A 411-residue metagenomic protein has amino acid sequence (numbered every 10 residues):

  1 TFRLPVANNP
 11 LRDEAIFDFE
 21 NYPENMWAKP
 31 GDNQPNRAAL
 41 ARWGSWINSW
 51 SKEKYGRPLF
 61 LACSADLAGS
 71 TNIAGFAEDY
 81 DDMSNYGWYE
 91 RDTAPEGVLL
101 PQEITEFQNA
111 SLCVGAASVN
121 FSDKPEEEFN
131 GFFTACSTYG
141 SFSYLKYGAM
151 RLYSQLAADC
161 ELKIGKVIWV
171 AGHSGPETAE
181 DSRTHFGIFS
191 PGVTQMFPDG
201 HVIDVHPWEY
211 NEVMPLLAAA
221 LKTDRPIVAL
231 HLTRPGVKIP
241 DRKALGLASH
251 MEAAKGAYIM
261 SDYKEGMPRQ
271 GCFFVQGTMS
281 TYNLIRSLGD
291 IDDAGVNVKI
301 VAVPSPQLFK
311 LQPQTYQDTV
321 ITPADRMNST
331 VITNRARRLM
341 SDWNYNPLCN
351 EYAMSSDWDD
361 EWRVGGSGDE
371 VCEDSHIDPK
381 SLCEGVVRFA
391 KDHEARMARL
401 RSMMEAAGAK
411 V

Functional and structural regions predicted by a protein language model:
T1-I239, S249-H250, A302-Q307, P313 (+2 more regions): Thiamine diphosphate
V167, G172-F189, D204, V213 (+1 more regions): Thiamine diphosphate
